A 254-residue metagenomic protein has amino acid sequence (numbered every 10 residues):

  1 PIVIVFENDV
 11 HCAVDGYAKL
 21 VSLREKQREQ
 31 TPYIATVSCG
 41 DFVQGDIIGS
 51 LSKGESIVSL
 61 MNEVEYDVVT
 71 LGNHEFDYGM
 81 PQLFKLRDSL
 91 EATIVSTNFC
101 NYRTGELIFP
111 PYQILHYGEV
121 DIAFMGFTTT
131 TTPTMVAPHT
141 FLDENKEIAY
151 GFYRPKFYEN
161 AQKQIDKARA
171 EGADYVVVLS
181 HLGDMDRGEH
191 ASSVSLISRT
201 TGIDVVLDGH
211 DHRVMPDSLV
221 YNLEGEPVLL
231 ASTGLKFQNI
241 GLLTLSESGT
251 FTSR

Functional and structural regions predicted by a protein language model:
P1-R254: Acidic, metal/ion-coordinating pockets
